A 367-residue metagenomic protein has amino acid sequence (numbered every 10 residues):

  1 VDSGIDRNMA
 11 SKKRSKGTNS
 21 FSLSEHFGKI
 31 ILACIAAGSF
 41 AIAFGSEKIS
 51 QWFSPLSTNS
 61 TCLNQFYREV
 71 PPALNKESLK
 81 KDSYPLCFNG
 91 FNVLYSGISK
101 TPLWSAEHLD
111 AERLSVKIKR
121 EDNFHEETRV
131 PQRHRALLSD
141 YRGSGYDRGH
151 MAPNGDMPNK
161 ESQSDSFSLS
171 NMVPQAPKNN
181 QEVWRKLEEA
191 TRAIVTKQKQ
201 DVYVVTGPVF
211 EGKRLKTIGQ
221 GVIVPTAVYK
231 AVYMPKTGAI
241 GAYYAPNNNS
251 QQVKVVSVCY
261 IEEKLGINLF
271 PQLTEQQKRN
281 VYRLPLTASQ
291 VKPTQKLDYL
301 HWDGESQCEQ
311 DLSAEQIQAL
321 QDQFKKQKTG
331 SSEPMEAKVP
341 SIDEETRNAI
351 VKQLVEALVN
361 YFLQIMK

Functional and structural regions predicted by a protein language model:
I5-D6, A10-K367: Domain-level detector for secreted/extracellular nuclease and nuclease-toxin modules, and for the ENPP-like C-terminal
